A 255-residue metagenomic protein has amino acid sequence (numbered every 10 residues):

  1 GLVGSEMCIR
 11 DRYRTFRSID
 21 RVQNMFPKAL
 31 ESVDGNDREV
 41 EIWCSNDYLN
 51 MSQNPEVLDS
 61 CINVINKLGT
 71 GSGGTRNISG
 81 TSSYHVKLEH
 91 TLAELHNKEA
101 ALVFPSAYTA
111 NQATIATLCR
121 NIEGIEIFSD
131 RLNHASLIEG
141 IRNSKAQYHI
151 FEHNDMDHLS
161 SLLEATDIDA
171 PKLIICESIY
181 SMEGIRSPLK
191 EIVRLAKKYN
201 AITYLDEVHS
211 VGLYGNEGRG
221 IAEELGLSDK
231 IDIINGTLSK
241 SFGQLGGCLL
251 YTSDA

Functional and structural regions predicted by a protein language model:
L2-I9, C248-A255: Conserved small/polar residues in nucleotide/adenosyl-binding loops
V3, N143-K145, K230: Short, structured coil segments at secondary-structure junctions
R10-L68, A170, A201: N-terminal "arm"/small-domain region of PLP-dependent enzymes with the aminotransferase-like
D47, H149, H153-L205: Active-site phosphate-binding strand-loop segment of PLP-dependent enzymes
L58-S106: Conserved N-terminal alpha-helix of the aminotransferase class I/II PLP-enzyme fold
S106, F128-S144: Substrate-binding/gating loop at the entrance of the active-site cleft, primarily in PLP-dependent aminotransferase-like
T114-A135: Conserved PLP-anchoring active-site segment centered on the Schiff-base-forming lysine
E217, E223-S253: Active-site PLP attachment segment
